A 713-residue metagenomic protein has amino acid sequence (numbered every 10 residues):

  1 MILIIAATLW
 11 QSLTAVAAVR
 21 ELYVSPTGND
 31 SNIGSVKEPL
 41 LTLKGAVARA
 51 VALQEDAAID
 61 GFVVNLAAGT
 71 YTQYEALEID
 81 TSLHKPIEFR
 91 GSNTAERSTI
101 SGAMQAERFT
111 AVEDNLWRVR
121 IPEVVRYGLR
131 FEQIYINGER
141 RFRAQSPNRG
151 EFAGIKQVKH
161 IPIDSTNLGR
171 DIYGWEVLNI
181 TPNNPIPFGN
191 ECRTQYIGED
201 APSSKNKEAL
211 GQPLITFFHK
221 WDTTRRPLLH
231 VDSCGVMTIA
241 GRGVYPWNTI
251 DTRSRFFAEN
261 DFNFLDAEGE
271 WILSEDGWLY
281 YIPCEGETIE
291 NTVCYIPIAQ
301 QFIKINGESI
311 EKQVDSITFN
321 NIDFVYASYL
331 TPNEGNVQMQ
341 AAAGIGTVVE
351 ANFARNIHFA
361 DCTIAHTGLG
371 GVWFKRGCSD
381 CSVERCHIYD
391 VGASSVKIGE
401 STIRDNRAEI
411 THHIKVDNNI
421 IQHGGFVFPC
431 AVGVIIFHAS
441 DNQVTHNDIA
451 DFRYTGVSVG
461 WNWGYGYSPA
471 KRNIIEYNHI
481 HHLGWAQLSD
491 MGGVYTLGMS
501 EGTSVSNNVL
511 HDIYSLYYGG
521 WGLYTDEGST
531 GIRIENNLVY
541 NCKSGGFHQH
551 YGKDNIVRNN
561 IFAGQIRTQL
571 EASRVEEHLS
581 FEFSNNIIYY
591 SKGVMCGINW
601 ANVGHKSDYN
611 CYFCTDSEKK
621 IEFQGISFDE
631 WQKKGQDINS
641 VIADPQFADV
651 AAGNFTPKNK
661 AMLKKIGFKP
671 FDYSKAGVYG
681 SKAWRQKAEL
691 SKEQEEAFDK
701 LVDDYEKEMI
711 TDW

Functional and structural regions predicted by a protein language model:
M1-V19: Bacterial Sec-dependent N-terminal signal peptides
V19, Y23-H358, T363, R404-D405 (+2 more regions): Extracellular polysaccharide-degrading/modifying enzymes targeting complex plant/algal/animal polysaccharides
N65, E78, E88-R90, S101 (+20 more regions): Extracellular beta-strand solenoid repeats
Y74-E88, G531-A652: Predominantly extracellular beta-rich ligand-binding scaffolds that present long acidic/polar faces for carbohydrate
E75-A76, Q300, S328-E334, G368-F374 (+10 more regions): Short glycine/acidic-rich loop motifs that flank beta-strands on beta-rich extracellular proteins
G243-I250, N260, E287-K312, V325-S328 (+9 more regions): Beta-propeller domains
D315-Y326, R355-H366, C378-A393, N406-G425 (+8 more regions): Right-handed parallel beta-helix
A341-A343, F353, K375-D380, G399-E400: N-terminal catalytic cores of secreted or lumenal carbohydrate-active enzymes
